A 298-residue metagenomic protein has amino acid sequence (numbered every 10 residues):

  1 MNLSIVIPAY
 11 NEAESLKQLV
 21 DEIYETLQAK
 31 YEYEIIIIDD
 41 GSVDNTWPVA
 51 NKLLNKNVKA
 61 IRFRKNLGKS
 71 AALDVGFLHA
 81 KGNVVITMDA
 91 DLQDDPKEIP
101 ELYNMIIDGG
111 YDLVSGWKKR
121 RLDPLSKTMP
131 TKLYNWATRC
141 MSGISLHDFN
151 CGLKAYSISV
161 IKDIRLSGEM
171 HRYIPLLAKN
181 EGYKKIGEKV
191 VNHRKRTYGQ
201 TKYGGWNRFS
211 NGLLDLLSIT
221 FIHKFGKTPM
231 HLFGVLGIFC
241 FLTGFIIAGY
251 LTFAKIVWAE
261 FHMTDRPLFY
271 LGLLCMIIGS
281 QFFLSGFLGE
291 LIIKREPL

Functional and structural regions predicted by a protein language model:
N2-S4, E34: Cell-envelope/extracellular polymer assembly enzymes that use nucleotide-activated donors
E12-S15, S42, K69, D95: Donor nucleotide-sugar binding loop of glycosyltransferases
E12-T26: Short, well-formed alpha-helical segments that are part of the catalytic scaffolds of diverse glycosyltransferases
V20, Y24, Y31-S42, I61-R62: Short beta-strand/loop segment that forms part of the nucleotide-sugar
D39-P48, L92-Q93: A conserved acidic beta->alpha catalytic loop
K59-H79, V84, P96-Y173, L177 (+2 more regions): Acceptor/aglycone-binding surface of glycosyltransferases and processive sugar-polymer synthases
L176-L298: Hydrophobic helical membrane-anchoring modules
